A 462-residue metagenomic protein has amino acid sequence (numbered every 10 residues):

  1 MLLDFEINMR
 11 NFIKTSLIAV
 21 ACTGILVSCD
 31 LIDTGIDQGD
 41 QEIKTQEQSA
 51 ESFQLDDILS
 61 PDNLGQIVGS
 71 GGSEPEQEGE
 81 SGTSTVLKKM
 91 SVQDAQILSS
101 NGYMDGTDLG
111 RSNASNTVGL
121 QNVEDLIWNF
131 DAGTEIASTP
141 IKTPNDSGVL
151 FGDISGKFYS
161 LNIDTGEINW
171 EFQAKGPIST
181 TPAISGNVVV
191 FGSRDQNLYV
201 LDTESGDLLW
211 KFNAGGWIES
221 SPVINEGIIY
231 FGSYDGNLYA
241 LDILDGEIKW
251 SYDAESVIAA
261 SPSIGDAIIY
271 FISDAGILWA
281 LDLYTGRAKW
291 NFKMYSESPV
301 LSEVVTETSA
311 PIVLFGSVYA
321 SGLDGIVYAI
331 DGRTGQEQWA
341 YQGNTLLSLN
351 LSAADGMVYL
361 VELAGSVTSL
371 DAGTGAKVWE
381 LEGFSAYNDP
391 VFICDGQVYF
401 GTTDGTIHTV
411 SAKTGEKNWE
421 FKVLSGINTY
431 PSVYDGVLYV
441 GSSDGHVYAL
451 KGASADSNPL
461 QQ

Functional and structural regions predicted by a protein language model:
V27-S28: C-terminal motif of bacterial Sec signal peptides marking the signal peptidase cleavage site
G39, S99, G106-L109, Q121-P144 (+13 more regions): Extracytoplasmic beta-rich repeat domains
G71, P75, G82-A132, P140 (+3 more regions): An edge-strand/N-cap motif at the start of beta-rich repeat modules
D153, S193-R194, S233, S273-D274 (+4 more regions): Structural signature of WD-repeat beta-propellers
G156, D195-N197, D235-N237, G276 (+4 more regions): Short coil/turn segments within WD40 beta-propeller repeats
N162-T165, D202-G206, D242-G246, D282-G286 (+4 more regions): Short loop/turn segments that connect beta-strands within beta-propeller blades
